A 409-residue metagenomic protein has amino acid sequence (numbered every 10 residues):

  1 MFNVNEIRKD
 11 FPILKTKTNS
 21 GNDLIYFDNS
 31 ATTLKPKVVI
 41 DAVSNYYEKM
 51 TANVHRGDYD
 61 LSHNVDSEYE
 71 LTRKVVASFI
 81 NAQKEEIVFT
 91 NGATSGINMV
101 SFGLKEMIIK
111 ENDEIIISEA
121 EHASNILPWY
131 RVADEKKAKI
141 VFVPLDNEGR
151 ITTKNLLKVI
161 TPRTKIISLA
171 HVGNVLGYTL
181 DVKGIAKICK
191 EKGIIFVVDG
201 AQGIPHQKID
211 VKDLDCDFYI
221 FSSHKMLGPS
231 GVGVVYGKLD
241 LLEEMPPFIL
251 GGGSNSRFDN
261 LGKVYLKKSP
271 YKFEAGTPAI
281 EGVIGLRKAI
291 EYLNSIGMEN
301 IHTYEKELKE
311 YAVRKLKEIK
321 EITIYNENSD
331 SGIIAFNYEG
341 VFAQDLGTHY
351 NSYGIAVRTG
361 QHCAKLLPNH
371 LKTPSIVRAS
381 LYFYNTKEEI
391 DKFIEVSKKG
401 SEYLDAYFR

Functional and structural regions predicted by a protein language model:
M1-R409: Pyridoxal 5′-phosphate
